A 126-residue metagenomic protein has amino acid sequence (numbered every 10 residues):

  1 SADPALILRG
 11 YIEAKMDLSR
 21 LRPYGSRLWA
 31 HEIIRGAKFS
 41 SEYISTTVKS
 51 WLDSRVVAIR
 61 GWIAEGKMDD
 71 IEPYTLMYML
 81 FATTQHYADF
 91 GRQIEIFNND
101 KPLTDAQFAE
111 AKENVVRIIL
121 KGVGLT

Functional and structural regions predicted by a protein language model:
S1-R27, P73-L80, A109: Hydrophobic alpha-helical connector segments
P4, S40, I44, V48 (+1 more regions): Residue-level preference for long, well-ordered alpha-helices that form the structural scaffold of enzyme catalytic
L6, Y43-T47, I63-M79: All-alpha amphipathic helical-bundle segments outside canonical DNA-binding/catalytic cores that form hydrophobic
R9-I12, S41, S45, N114: Short alpha-helical transmembrane interface motifs in multi-pass membrane proteins
A14-D17, L21, K49, D53-E65 (+2 more regions): C-terminal peripheral helix-coil segments that are non-catalytic and often amphipathic
R20-E42, F90-N98: Amphipathic alpha-helical segments used for helix-helix packing
L28-E32, T46, M79, T83: Short acidic/histidine-centered micro-motifs embedded in hydrophobic/aromatic stretches that mark compact functional
